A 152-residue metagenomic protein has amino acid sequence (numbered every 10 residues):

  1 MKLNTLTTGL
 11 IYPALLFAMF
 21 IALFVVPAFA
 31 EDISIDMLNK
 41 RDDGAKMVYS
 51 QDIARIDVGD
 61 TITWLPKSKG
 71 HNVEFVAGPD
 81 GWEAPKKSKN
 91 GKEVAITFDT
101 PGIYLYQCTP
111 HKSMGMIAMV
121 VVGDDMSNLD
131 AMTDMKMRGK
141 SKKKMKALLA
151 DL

Functional and structural regions predicted by a protein language model:
K2-L15: Bacterial N-terminal signal peptides that target proteins for export
Y12-V25: Bacterial N-terminal signal peptides
P27-L152: Extracytoplasmic copper-binding redox domains, predominantly the cupredoxin/blue-copper superfamily
